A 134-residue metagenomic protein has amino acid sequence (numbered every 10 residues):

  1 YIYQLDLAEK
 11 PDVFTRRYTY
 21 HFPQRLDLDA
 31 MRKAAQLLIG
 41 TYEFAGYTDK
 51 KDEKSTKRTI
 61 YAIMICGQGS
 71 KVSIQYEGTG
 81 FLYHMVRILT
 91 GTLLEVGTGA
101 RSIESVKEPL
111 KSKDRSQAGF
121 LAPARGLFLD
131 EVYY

Functional and structural regions predicted by a protein language model:
Y1-Y134: Structured-RNA-binding interfaces characteristic of tRNA pseudouridine synthases
